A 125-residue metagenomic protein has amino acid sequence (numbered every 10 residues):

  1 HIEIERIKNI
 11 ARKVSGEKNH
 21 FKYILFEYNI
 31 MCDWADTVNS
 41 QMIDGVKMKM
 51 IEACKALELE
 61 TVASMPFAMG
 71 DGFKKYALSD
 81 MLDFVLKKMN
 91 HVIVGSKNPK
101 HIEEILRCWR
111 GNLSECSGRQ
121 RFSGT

Functional and structural regions predicted by a protein language model:
H1-T125: Beta/alpha (TIM)-barrel catalytic core signal, keyed to glycine-rich beta->alpha loops juxtaposed to Asp/Glu that bind
